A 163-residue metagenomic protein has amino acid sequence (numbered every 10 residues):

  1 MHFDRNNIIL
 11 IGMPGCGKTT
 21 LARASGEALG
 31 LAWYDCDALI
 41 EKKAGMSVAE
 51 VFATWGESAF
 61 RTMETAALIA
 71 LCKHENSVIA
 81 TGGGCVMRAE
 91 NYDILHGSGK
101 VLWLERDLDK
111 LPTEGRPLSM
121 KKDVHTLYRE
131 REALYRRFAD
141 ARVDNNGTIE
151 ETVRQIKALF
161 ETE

Functional and structural regions predicted by a protein language model:
L10: Hydrophobic anchor at the beta1->P-loop junction of P-loop NTPases
M13: P-loop (Walker A) phosphate-binding loop of NTP-binding proteins
K18: Conserved lysine of the Walker
L21: Hydrophobic positions on the alpha1 helix immediately C-terminal to the Walker A/P-loop
E27-C36, M46: Post-Walker A helix-loop "phosphate-sensing" segment adjacent to the P-loop in P-loop NTPases
A38-V86, E90-H96, L134: ATP-dependent small-molecule kinase phosphotransfer cores that center on conserved nucleotide phosphate-binding segments
G97-L134, A141: A glycine- and Lys/Arg-enriched "phosphate-lid" helix/loop adjacent to the NTP-binding pocket of small-molecule kinases
A139-T152: Phosphate-binding beta-loop-alpha motif at adenosine-nucleotide cofactor sites
